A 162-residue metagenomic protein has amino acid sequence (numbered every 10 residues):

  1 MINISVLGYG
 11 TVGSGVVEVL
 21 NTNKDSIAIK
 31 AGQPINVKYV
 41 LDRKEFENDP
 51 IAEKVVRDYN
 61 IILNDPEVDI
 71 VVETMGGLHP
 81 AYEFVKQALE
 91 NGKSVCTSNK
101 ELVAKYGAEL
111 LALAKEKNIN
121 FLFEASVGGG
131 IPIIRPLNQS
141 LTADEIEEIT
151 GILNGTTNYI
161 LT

Functional and structural regions predicted by a protein language model:
M1-N91: N-terminal glycine-/serine-/threonine-rich beta1-alpha1-beta2 phosphate-ribose binding loop of Rossmann-like
T11, G128, P132, D144 (+1 more regions): Charged, alpha-helix-enriched surfaces in structured cytosolic catalytic cores of large nucleotide-utilizing machines
L41-E45, V127-G129, I152-N158: Glycine-rich beta-alpha junction loops
V55-V56, E73, C96-S98, F121-E124 (+1 more regions): General beta-strand structural signal in soluble alpha/beta enzymes
N60, K93, N138-D144: A glycine- and small-aliphatic-rich helix-loop capping segment at beta-alpha/alpha-beta transitions that lines
A81-N91, S98-Q139: Rossmann-fold NAD(P)-binding glycine/threonine-rich loop
N91-S94, G155: Glycine-enriched alpha-helix->loop->beta-strand junction motifs that scaffold or abut catalytic
Q139-T162: Conserved anion/nucleotide-ligand pocket segment
